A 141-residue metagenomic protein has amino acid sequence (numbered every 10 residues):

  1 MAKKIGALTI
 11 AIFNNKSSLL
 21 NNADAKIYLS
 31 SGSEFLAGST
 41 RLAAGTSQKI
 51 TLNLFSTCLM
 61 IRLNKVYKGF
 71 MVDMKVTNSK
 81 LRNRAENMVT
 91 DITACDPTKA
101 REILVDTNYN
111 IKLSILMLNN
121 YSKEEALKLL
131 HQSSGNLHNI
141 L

Functional and structural regions predicted by a protein language model:
M1-T51, L59-L63: Glycine-rich phosphate-binding loops that contact phosphosugars or nucleotide phosphates
I61-L141: Short, amphipathic alpha-helical interaction segments embedded in low-complexity terminal/linker regions of eukaryotic
